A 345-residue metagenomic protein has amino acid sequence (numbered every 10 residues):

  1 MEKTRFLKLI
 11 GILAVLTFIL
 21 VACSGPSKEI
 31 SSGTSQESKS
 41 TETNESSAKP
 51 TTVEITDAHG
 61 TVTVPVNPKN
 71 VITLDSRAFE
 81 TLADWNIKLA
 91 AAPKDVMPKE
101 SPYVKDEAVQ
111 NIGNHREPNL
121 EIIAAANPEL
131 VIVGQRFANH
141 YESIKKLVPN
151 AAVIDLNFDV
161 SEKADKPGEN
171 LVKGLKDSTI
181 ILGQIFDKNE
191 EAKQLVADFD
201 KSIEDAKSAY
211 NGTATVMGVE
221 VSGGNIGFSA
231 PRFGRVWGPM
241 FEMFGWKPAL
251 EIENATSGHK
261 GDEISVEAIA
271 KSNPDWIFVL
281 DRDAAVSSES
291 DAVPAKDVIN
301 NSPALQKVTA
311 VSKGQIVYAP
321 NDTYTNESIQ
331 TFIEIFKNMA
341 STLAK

Functional and structural regions predicted by a protein language model:
E2-I12, C23-R77, N189-V221, L280-A284 (+2 more regions): Bacterial Sec-exported substrate-binding components of ABC uptake systems
F18-A22: C-terminal motif of bacterial Sec signal peptides marking the signal peptidase cleavage site
D57-H59, P98, Q110-N119, A255-I264: Short helix-initiation/N-cap motifs at beta->coil->alpha
T61, P149-G223, Q315, D322-K345: Extracytoplasmic substrate-binding proteins
N70, D75-I122: A short, structured surface patch at a secondary-structure boundary
V96-P102, A230-K260: Alpha-helical, coiled-coil/dimerization segments enriched in small aliphatic residues
N127-V133, P149-N150, I269, N273-I277: Proline-aspartate-enriched helix->loop->beta-strand connector
G174, D275-K345: Structured C-terminal subdomain patch of bacterial secreted/periplasmic proteins
